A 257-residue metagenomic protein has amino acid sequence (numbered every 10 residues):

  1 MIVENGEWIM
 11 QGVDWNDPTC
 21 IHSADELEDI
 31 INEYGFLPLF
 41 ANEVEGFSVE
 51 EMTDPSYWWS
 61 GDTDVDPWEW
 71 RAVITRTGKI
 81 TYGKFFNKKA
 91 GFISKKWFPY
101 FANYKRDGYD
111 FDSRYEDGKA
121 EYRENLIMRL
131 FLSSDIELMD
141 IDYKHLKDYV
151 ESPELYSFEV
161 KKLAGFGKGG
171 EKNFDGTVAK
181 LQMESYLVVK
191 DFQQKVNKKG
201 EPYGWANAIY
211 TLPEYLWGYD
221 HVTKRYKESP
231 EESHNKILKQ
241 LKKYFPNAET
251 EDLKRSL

Functional and structural regions predicted by a protein language model:
M1-L257: Long, low-complexity intrinsically disordered regions
